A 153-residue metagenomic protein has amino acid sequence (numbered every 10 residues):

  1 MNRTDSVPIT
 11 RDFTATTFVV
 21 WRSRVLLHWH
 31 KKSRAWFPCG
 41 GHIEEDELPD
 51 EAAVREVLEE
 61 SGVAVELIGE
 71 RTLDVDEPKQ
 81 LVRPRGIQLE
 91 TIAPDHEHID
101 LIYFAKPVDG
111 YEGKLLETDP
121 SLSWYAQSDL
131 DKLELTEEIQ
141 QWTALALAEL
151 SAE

Functional and structural regions predicted by a protein language model:
M1-F18, R22, K79-V82: Acidic, metal-coordinating catalytic segment for phosphate/diphosphate chemistry, firing primarily on the Nudix
I9, L147-E153: Generic C-terminal helix-cap and adjacent flexible tail
D12, H30, H42, H96-H98: Histidine-centered active-site/metal-ligand motif
F13-A15, S23, I99-L101, P120: Change "...and in nucleic-acid phosphodiester-cleaving endonucleases..." to "...and in nucleic-acid processing enzymes
R24-D74: Conserved Nudix-box catalytic region and its N-terminal flanking loop in Nudix hydrolases and closely related
D76-Y111: Active-site-adjacent beta-strand/loop module that shapes the phosphate/pyrophosphate-binding cleft
L101-K106, E112-A146: NUDIX/MutT-family hydrolases
